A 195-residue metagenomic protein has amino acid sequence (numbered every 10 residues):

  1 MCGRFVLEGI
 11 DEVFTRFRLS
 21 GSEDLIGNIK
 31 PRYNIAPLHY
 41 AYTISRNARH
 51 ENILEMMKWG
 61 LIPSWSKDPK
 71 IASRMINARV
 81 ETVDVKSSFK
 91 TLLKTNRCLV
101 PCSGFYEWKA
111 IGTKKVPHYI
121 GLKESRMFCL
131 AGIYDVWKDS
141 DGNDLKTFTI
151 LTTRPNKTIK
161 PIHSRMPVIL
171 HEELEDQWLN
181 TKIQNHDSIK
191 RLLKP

Functional and structural regions predicted by a protein language model:
M1-P195: Short linear sequence motif anchored by a di-proline
